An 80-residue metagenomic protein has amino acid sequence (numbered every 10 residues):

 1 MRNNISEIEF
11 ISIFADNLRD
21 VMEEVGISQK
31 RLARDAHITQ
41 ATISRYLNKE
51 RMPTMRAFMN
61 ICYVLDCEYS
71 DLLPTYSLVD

Functional and structural regions predicted by a protein language model:
M1-G26: A short, Lys/Arg-rich alpha-helix, primarily the initiator
N17, S28, T54-A57, E68: Residues that mark the N-terminal boundary/hinge immediately upstream of a DNA-recognition element
D20, R45, P74: DNA-binding alpha-helical recognition surfaces that contact promoter or target DNA
M22, A33, C62: The alpha-helix within a helix-turn-helix
V25-R45: Short alpha-helical DNA-recognition segment
T39, E50, Y76-D80: The DNA-recognition helices of helix-turn-helix-type DNA-binding domains
E50-Y63: Short, basic-rich loop-to-helix N-cap that marks the start of a DNA-contacting helix
D66-D80: Short C-terminal boundary/hinge segments that cap the last helix of small helical domains
